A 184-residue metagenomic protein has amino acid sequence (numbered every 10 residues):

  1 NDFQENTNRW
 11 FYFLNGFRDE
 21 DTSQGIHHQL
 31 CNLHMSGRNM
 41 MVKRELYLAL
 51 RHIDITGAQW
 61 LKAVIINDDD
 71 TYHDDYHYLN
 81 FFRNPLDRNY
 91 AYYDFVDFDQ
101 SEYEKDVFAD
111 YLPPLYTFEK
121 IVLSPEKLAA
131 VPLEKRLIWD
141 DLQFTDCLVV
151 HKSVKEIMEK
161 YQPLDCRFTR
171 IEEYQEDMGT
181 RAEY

Functional and structural regions predicted by a protein language model:
N1-L48, H52: Short N-terminal edge-element motif at the start of the domain
L14-R18, H34-N39, R51-G57, L112-L115 (+2 more regions): Short linear motifs at secondary-structure transitions and domain/linker junctions
H28, N32, N39-M40, R44-W60 (+1 more regions): Short, compact, well-ordered microdomains
S36-F95: Extracellular-facing segments of soluble proteins and assemblies that are Gly/Ser/Thr-biased and enriched in aromatics
D70-Y184: Acidic, proline/glycine-rich low-complexity IDRs
